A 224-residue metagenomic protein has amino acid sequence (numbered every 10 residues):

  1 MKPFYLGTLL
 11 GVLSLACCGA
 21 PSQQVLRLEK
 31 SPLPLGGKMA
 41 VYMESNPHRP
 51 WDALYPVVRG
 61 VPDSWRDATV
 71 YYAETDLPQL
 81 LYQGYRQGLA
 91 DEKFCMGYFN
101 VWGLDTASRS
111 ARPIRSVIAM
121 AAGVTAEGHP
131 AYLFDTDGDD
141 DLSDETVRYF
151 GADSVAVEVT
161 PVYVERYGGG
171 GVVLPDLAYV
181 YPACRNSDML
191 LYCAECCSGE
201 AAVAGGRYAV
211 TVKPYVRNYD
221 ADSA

Functional and structural regions predicted by a protein language model:
M1-K30: Bacterial Sec-dependent N-terminal signal peptides
P21-A224: Calcium-binding acidic motifs and repeat modules
